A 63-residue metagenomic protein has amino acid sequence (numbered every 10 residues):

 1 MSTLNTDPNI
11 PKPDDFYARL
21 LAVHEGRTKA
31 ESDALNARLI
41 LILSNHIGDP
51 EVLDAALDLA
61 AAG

Functional and structural regions predicted by a protein language model:
M1-L4, P11-F16, A22-V23, K29-A30 (+3 more regions): N-terminal intrinsically disordered, cationic/polar leader segments that include organellar targeting peptides
R27-A37: Structural motif
L35-I47: An amphipathic alpha-helical micro-motif enriched in hydrophobic residues with embedded/adjacent acidic residues
V52: Residue-level recognition of oxygen-bearing side chains
